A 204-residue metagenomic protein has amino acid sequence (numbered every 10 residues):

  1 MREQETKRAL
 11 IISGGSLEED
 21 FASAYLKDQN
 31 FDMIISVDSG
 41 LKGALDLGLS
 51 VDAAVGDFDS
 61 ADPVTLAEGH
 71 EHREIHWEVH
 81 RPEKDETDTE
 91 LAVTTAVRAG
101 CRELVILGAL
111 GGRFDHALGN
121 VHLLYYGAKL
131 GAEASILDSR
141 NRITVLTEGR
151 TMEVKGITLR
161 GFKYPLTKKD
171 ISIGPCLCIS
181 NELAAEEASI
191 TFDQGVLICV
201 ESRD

Functional and structural regions predicted by a protein language model:
M1-E68: N-terminal beta-strand-loop-alpha-helix module at the start of alpha/beta ligand-binding or catalytic domains
I12, I35-D38, G56, E78-V79 (+2 more regions): General beta-strand structural signal in soluble alpha/beta enzymes
V51, H122-L130: A glycine- and small-aliphatic-rich helix-loop capping segment at beta-alpha/alpha-beta transitions that lines
H76-R98: Short phosphate-binding loop-to-helix
G111-Y125: Short Gly/Thr/Asp-enriched flexible loops that form oxyanion-binding sites at enzyme active sites
G127, G131-T151: Short, intrinsically disordered, charge-balanced linker/junction segments flanking boundaries in proteins
L146-D204: Long, charged alpha-helical interface segments
